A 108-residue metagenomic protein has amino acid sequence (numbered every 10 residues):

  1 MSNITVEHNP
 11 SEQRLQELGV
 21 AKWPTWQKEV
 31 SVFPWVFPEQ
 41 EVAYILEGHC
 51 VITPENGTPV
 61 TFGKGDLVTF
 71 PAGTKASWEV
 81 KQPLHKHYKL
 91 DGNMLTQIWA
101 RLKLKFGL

Functional and structural regions predicted by a protein language model:
M1-E17: Transition segment at domain starts
N9-S11, G19-P38, A72: Conserved short histidine dyad/triad with adjacent acidic residue
W35, I52, K86-Y88: Short hydrophobic/aromatic-rich beta-strand segments that constitute the beta-sheet cores of beta-sandwich/beta-barrel
F37-I52: Short, conserved beta-strand element in jelly-roll/cupin
N56-A72: Short acidic-glycine-tyrosine-enriched beta hairpin
A72-I98: Ligand-binding loop in jelly-roll beta-barrel domains
A100-L108: Glycine- and charge-enriched low-complexity intrinsically disordered segments
